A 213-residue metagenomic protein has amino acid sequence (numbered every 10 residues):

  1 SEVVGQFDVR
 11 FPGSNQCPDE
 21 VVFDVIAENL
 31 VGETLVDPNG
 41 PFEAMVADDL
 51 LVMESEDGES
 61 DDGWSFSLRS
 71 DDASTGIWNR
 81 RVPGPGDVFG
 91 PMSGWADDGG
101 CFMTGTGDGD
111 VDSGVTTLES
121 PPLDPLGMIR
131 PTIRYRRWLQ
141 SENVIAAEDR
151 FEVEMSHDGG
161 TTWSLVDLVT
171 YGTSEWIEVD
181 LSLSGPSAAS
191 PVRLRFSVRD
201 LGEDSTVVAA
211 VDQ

Functional and structural regions predicted by a protein language model:
S1-G76, G84, E119-R130, R134 (+3 more regions): Glycan-association/targeting regions that enable binding to alpha-glucans and other polysaccharides
N15-V22, S187-S190, D204-S205: Short glycine/proline/serine/threonine-rich loop/turn segments at secondary-structure transition edges
A27, F196-V198: Conserved structural position at the C-terminal beta-strand of extracellular beta-sandwich adhesion modules
L51-G114, A146-E148: Extracellular glycan-recognition surfaces and repeat-rich motifs
F66, P125-I129, W138-A147, G202-D204: Extended, low-complexity, turn-rich repeat/linker tracts enriched in Gly/Pro/Ser/Thr and Asp/Glu that occur
G109-M128, I177-D180, V211: Short beta-strands within extracellular/lumenal beta-sheet-rich domains
V111-G114, I145, D200-Q213: Extracellular carbohydrate recognition
T161-S187: Extracellular carbohydrate recognition and processing domains and analogous Trp-centered ligand-binding platforms
